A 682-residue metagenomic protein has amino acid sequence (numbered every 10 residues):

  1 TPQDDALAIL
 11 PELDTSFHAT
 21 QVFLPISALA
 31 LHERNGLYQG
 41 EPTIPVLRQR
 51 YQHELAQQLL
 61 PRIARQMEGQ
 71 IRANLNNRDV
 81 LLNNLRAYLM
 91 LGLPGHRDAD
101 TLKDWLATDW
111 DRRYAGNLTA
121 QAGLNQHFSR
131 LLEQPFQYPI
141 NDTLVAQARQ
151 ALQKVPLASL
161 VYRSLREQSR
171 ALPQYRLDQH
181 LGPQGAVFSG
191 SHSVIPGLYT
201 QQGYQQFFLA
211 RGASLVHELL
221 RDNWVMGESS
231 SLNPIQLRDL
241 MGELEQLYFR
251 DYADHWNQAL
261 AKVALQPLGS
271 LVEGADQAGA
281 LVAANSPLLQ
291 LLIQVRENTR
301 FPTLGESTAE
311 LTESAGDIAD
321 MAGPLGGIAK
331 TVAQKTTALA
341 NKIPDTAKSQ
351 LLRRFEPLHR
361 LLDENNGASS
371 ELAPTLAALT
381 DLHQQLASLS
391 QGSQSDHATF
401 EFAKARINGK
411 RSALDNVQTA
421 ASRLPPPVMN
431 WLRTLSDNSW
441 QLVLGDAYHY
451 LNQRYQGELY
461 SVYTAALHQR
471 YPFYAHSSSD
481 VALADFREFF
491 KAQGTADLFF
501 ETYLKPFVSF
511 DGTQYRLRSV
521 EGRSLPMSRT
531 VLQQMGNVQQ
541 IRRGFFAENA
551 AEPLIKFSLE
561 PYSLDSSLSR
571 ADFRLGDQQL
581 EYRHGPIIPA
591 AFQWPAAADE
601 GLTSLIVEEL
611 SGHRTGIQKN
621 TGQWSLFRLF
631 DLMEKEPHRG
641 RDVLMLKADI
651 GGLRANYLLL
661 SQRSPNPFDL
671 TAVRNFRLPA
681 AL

Functional and structural regions predicted by a protein language model:
P2-L682: C-terminal domain/tail detector
